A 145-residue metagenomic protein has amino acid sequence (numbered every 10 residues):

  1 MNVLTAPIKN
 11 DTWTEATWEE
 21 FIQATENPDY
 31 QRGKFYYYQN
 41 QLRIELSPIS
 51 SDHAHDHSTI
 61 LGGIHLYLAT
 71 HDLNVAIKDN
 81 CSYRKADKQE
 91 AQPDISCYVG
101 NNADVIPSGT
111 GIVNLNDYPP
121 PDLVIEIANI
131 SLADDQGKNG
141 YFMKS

Functional and structural regions predicted by a protein language model:
M1-K144: Gly/Pro/Ser/Thr-rich low-complexity, intrinsically disordered segments predominantly at protein N-termini
